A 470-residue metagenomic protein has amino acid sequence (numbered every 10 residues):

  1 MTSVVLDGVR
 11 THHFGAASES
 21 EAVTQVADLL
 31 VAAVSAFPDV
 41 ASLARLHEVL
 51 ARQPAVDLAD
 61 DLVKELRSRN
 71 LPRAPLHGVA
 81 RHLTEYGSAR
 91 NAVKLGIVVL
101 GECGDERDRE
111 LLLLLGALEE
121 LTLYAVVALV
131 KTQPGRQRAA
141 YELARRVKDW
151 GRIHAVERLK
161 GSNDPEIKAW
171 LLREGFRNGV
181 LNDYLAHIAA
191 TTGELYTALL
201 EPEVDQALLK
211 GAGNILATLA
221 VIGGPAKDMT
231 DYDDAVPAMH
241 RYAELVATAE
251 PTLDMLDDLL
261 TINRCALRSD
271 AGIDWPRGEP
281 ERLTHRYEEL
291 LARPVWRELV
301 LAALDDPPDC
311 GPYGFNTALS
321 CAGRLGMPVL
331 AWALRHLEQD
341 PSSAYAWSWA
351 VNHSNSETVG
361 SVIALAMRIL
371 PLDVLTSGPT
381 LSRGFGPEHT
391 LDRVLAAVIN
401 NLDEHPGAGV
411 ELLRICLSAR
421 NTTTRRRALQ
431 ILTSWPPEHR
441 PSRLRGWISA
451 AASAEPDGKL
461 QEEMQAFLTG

Functional and structural regions predicted by a protein language model:
M1-D7, D373-E388: Acidic, serine/threonine- and proline-enriched intrinsically disordered linkers and terminal tails in large eukaryotic
M1-V63: N-terminal membrane-targeting/anchoring modules of bacterial envelope and secretion proteins
H13-A17, A32-A33, E48-R52, D60-R69 (+20 more regions): Structural detector for internal amphipathic alpha-helices that build alpha-solenoid repeat scaffolds
V40-H47, S68-L83, C103-L115, P134-R145 (+12 more regions): Amphipathic alpha-helical scaffolding segments comprising HEAT/armadillo-like alpha-solenoid repeats
T84-S88, A117, V147, G386 (+4 more regions): Structural signature of alpha-solenoid helical repeat scaffolds
A419, E455, K459-Q461, G470: Charge-rich, low-complexity intrinsically disordered regions
